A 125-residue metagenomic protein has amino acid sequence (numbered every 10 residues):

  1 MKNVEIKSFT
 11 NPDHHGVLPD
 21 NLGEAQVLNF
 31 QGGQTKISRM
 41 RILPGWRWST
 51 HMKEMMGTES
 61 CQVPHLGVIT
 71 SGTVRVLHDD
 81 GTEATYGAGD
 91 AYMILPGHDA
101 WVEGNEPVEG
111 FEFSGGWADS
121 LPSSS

Functional and structural regions predicted by a protein language model:
M1-R41, S49-T50, S125: A short, N-terminal "cap"/entry segment at the start of jelly-roll beta-barrel domains of the cupin/DSBH fold
K2-F9, D13-H15, W101-S125: Double-stranded beta-helix
S38, T82-A84, E109: Short beta-strand segments
M40-I42, G67, Y92: Conserved GNAT-family N-acetyltransferase fold
R47-W48, G72-L77, A100: Short beta-strand segments in beta-sandwich/barrel cores
E54-D80: Glycine- and acidic-residue-biased ligand/ion/polar-headgroup-sensing regions
T70-S71, P96, G104: A cytosolic small-molecule/anion-sensing beta-strand core signal
H78-G97: Short acidic-glycine-tyrosine-enriched beta hairpin
